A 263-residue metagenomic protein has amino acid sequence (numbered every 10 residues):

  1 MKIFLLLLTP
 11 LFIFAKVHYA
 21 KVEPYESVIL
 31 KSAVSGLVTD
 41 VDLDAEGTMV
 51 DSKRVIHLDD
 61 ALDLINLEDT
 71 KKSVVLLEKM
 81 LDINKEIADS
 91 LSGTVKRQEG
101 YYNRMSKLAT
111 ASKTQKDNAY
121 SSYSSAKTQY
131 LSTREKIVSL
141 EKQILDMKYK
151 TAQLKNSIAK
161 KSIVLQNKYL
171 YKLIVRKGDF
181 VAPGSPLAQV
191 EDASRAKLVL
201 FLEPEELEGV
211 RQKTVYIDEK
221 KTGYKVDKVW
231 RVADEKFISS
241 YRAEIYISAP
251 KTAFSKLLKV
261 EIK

Functional and structural regions predicted by a protein language model:
K2-I13: Sec-dependent N-terminal signal peptides
K16-S73, R176, E203, W230-A233: Long, amphipathic coiled-coil "stalk"/hairpin helices in large membrane-associated assemblies
A33, S139-F180: Elongated periplasmic alpha-helical coiled-coil
D40-D44, T48-M49, I174, A249-E261: Exposed loop and linker-edge segments at protein-protein interfaces
M49-V50, V164-F201: Surface-exposed patches in structured soluble domains
E78-I137: Alpha-helical hairpins and coiled-coil heptad-repeat segments
A193, Q212-K225: Low-complexity, intrinsically disordered, polar/proline/glycine/glutamine-rich protein-protein interaction regions
G223-K263: Structural microfeature recognizing short secondary-structure transition sites
